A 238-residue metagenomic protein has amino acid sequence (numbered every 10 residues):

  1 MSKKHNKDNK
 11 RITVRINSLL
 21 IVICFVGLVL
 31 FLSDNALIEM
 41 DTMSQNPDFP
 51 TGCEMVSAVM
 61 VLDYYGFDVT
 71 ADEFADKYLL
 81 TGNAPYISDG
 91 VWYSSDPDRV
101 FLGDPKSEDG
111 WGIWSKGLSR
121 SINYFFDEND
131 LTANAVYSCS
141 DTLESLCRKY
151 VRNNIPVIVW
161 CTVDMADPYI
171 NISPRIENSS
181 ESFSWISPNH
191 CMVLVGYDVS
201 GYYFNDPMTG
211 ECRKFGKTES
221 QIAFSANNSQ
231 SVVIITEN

Functional and structural regions predicted by a protein language model:
S2-K4, N9-R120, V163, N171-N178 (+1 more regions): Active-site-adjacent structural segments surrounding the nucleophilic cysteine of cysteine proteases and isopeptidases
D48, N154, S187-N189, V199: Extracytoplasmic
G52, P156-C161, V193, Y203-N205: Structural recognition of the beta-strand scaffold that forms the well-ordered cores of secreted hydrolase catalytic
S57, C139, C161-M165, G196-D198 (+1 more regions): A mature extracytoplasmic/lumenal domain signature
Y64-V91, D130-V136, E219-A223, N228-N238: Cysteine-dependent hydrolase recognition
K106-E144, Y150: Mid-length scaffold segments of soluble, non-membrane domains
N129-L131, R152-I158, D198-S200: Loop/turn elements at helix/coil->beta-strand transitions in domains of secreted/extracellular proteins
N171-I186, V193-N238: Noncatalytic regulatory segments and standalone regulatory/sensor domains
